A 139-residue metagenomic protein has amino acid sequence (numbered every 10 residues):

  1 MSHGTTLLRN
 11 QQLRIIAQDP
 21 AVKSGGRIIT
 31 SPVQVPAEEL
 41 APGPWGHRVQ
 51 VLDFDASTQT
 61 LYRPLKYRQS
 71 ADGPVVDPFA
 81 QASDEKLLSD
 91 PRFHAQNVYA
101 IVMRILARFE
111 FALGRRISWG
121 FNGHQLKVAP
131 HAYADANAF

Functional and structural regions predicted by a protein language model:
M1-F139: Extracellular zinc-dependent metalloprotease catalytic-domain scaffold
